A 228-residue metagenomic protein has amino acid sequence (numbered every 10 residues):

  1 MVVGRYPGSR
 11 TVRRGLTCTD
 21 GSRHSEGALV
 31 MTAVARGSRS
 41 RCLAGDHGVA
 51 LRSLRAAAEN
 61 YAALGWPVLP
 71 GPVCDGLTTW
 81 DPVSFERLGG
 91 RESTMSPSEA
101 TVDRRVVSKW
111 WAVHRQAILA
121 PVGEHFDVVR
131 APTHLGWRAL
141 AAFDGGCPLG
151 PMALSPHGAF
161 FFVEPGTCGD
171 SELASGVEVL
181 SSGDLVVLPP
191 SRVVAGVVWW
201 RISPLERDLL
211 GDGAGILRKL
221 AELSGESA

Functional and structural regions predicted by a protein language model:
V2-P156, G166-T167, E226-A228: Signature for HUH/AEP ssDNA processing cores
F162: Extended, Lys/Arg-enriched charged tracts that mediate electrostatic binding to polyanionic substrates
P165-A228: DNA replication initiation modules
